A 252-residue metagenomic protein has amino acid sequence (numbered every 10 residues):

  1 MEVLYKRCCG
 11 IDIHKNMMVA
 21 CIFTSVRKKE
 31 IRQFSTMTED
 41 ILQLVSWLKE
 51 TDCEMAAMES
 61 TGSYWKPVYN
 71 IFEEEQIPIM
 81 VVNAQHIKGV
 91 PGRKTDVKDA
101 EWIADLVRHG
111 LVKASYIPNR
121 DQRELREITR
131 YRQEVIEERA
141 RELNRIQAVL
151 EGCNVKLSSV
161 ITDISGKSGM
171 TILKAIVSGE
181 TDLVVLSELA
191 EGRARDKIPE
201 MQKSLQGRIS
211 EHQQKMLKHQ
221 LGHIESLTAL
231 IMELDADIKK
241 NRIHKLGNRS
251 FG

Functional and structural regions predicted by a protein language model:
M1-G252: A detector of single, family-specific signature residues that are central to catalytic or substrate-handling motifs
